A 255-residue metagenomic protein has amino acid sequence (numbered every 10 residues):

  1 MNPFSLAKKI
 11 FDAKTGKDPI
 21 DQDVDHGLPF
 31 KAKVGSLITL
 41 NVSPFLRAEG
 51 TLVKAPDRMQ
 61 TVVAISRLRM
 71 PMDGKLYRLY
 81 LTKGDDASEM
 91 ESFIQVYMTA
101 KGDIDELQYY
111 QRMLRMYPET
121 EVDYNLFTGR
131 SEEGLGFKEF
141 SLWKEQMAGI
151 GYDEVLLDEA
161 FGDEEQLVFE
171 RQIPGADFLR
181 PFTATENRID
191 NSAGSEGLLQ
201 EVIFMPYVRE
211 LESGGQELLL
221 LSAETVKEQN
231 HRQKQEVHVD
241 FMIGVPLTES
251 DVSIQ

Functional and structural regions predicted by a protein language model:
M1-R58, I65-Q255: Mixed-charge, low-complexity intrinsically disordered regions
